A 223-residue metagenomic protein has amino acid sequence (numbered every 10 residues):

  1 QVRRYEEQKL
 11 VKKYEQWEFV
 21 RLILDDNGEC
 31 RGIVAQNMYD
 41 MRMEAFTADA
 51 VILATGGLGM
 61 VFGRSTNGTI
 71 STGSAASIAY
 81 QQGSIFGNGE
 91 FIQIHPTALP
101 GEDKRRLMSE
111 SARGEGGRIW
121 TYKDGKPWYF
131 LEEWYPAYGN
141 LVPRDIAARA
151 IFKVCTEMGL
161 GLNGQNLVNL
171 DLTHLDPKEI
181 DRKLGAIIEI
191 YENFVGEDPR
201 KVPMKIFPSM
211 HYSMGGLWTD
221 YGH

Functional and structural regions predicted by a protein language model:
E6-F19, F86-G89: A conserved beta-strand/loop element that lines the FAD pocket in flavoprotein oxidoreductases
E15-E29: A conserved short coil-to-beta-strand element within the FAD-binding core of flavoproteins
L24, N37, Q82, W120-K123 (+1 more regions): Hydrophobic alpha-helical segments, especially N-terminal targeting/anchoring helices
Y39-A50: Core beta-strand elements of the Rossmann-like FAD/NAD(P) dinucleotide-binding domain in flavoenzyme oxidoreductases
A48-V51, S71-I78: Extended, hydrophobic alpha-helical segments in both membrane/secreted and soluble proteins
L53-N67: Flavin (primarily FAD) binding-site architecture
I78, S84-P208: An anion/pyrophosphate-binding glycine-rich loop and adjacent beta-alpha core in soluble alpha-beta enzymes
R200, F207-H223: Structured mid-domain segments that build the active-site/substrate or prosthetic-cofactor binding neighborhood
